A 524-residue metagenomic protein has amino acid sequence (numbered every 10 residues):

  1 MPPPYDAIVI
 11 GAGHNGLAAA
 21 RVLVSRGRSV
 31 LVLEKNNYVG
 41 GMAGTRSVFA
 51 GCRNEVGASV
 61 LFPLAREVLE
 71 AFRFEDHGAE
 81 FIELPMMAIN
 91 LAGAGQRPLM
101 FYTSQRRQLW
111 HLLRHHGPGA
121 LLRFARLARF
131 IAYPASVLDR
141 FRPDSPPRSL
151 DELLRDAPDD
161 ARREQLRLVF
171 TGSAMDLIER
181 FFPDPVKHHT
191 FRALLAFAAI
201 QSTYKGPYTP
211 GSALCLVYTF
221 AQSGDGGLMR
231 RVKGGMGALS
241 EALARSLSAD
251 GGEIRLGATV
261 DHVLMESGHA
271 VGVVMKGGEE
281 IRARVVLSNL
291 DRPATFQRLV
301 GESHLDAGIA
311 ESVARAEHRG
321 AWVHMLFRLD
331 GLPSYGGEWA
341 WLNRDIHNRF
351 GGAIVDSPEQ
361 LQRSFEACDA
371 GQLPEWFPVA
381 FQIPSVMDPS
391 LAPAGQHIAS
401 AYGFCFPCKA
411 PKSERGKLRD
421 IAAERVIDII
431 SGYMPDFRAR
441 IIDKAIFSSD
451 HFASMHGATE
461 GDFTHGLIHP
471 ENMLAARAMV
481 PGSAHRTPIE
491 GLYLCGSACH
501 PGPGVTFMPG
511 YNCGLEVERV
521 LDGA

Functional and structural regions predicted by a protein language model:
M1-A7, S25-R26, M473-A475, M479-V480 (+1 more regions): Extreme N-terminal leader/targeting segments of oxidoreductases
P2-F141: N-terminal glycine-rich phosphate/pyrophosphate-binding loop and immediately adjacent elements
A132-D250, G257, A458-N472: Active-site/ligand-binding neighborhood in enzyme catalytic cores
H188-K205, L373-P384, D436-H500: A glycine-rich dinucleotide-binding beta-alpha-beta segment and adjacent secondary-structure elements that constitute
R231-V232, T259-A392: Mid-domain catalytic core of redox enzymes that form a hydrophobic substrate pocket/lid adjacent to a catalytic redox
M265, V520-A524: Active-site-proximal substrate-binding core of FAD-dependent oxidoreductases
L332-P333, C368-W376, R415-S454: Flavin-binding catalytic cores
S497-E518: A conserved FAD-binding loop/helix module that cradles the flavin
